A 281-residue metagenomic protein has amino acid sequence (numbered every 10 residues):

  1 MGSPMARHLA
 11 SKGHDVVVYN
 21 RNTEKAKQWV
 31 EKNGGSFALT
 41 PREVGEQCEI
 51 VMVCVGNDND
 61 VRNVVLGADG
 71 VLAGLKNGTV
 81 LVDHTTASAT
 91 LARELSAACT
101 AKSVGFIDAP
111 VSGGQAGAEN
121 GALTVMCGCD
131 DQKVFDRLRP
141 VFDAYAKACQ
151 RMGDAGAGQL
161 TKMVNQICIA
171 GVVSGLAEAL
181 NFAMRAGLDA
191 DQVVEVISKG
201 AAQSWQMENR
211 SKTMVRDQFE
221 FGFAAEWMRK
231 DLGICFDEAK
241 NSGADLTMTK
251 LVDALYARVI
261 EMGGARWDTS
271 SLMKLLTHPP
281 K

Functional and structural regions predicted by a protein language model:
M1-V53, T79, H84-T85, Q115-A118: NAD(P)+-binding Rossmann beta1-loop-alpha1 motif at the extreme N-terminus of oxidoreductases
M5-L9, L95, F182: Hydrophobic residues within alpha-helices that form the first helical element adjacent to the glycine-rich loop
V16, F37, C99, G105-I107 (+3 more regions): Hydrophobic beta-strand scaffold residues
P41-G105: Rossmann-fold NAD(P) dinucleotide-binding segment
T86-I167: Rossmann-fold dinucleotide-binding core
G121-C127, Q150, D154-A186, I197-N209 (+1 more regions): Active-site-proximal catalytic alpha-helix in oxidoreductases
A155, Q159, Q203-T269, H278-K281: Interdomain hinge/lid region at the active-site interface of Rossmann-like NAD(P)-dependent oxidoreductases
